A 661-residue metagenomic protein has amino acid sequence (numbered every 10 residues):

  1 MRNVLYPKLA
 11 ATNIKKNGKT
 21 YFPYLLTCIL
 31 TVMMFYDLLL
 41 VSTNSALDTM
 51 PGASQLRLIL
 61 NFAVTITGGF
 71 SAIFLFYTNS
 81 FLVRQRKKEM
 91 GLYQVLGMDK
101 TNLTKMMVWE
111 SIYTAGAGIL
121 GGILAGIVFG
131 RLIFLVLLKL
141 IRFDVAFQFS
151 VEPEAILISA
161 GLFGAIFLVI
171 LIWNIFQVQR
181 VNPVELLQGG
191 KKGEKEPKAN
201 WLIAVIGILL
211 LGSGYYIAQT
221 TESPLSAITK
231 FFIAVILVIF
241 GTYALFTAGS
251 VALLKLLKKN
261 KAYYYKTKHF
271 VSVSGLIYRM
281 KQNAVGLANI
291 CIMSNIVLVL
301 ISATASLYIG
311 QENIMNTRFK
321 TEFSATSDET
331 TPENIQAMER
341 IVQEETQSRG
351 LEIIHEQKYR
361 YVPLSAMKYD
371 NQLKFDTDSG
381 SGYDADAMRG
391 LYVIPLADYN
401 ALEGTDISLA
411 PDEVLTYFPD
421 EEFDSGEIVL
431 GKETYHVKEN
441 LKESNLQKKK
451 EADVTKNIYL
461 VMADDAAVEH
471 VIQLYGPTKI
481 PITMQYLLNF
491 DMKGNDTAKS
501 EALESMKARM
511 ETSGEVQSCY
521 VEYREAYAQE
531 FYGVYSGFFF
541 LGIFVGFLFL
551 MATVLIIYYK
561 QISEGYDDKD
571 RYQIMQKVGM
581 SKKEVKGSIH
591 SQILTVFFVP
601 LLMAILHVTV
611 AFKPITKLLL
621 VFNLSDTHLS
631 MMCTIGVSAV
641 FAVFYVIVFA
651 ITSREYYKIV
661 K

Functional and structural regions predicted by a protein language model:
M1-V32, E196-W201, L210, F246-S294 (+2 more regions): N-terminal Sec/SRP start-transfer signal
R2-V4, K8, R180-E194, Y566-D567 (+1 more regions): Short cytosolic juxtamembrane segments of multi-pass membrane proteins
G18-A46, Q55-K88, S111-A125, I239 (+4 more regions): Hydrophobic alpha-helical transmembrane segments of multi-pass inner-membrane transport and secretion
Y21-L25, N61, I156-G161, W201-V205 (+2 more regions): Hydrophobic alpha-helical transmembrane segments
L40-S54, I123-I156, G212-T229, P600-K661: Short helix-loop junctions at transmembrane helix boundaries
Y113-L257: Hydrophobic alpha-helical segments
I314-S327, E333-M551: Basic-flanked hydrophobic alpha-helices used for secretion and membrane insertion
